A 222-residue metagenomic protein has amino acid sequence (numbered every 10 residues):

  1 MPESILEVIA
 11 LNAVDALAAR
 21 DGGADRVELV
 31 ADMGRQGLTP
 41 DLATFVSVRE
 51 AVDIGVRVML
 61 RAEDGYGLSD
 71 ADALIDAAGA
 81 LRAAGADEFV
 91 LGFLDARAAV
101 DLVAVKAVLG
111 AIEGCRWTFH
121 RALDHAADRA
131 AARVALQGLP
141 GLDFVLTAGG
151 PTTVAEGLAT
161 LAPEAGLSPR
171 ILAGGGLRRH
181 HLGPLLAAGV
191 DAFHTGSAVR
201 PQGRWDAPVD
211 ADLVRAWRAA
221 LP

Functional and structural regions predicted by a protein language model:
M1-P2, P222: Actinobacteria-biased recognition of intrinsically disordered, low-complexity terminal regions
S4-A10, V27-L29, V56-A62, F89-L91 (+4 more regions): Hydrophobic faces of well-ordered beta-strands that scaffold small-molecule active sites in alpha/beta enzyme cores
I5-G23, E28-D32, Q36-G37: N-terminal beta1-alpha1 ligand-phosphate binding loop
L11-G22, V58, G65-A83, D124-P140 (+3 more regions): Catalytic cores of alpha/beta
V14, M33-D53, L68-A73, F93-E113 (+4 more regions): Active-site-adjacent beta->alpha loops and helix N-cap segments on the catalytic face of soluble alpha/beta enzymes
A24, D53, A86, G114 (+2 more regions): A structural motif
D76-V100: Ordered, amphipathic secondary-structure segments that act as subunit-interaction surfaces in large macromolecular
G175-G176, L186, A192-P222: C-terminal active-site rim and adjoining tail of enzyme catalytic domains
